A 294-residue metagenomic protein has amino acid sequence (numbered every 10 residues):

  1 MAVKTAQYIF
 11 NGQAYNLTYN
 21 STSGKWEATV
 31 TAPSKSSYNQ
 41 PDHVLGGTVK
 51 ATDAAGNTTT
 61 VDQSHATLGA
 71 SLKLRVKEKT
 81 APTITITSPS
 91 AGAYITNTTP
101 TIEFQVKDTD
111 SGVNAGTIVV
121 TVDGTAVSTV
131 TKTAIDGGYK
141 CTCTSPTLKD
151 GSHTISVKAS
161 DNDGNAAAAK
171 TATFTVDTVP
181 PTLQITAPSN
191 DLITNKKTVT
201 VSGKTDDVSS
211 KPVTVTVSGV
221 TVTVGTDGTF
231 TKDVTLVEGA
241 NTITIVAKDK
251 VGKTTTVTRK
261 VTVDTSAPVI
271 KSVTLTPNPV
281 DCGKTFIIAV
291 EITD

Functional and structural regions predicted by a protein language model:
M1-K4, D108-A115, D206-V215, D294: Extracellular acidic loop/turn motifs
S21-S34, I135-T142, T226-F230: Aromatic sugar-binding surface patches on proteins that engage polysaccharides or sugar-phosphate polymers
A32-V44, S145-S152, D233-A240: Surface-exposed, short loops/turns at beta-strand junctions within beta-sandwich domains
A55-L68, D163-A168, K250-T256: Short, exposed coil/turn segments at beta-strand boundaries within extracellular/luminal domains
H65-T85, A172-Q184, R259-P268: Flexible, low-complexity linkers/stalks enriched in Thr/Pro that connect modular domains
G92-T98, N190-K197, N278-K284: Short, solvent-exposed loop/linker segments at the N-terminal edge of repeated beta-sheet extracellular domains
